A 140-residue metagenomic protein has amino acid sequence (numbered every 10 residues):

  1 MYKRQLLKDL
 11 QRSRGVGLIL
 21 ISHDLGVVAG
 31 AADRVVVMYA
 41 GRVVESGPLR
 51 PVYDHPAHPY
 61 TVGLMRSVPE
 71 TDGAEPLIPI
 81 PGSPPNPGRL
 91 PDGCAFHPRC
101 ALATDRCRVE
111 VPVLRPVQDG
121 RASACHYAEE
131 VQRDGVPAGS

Functional and structural regions predicted by a protein language model:
M1-Q5, P137-S140: Polar low-complexity intrinsically disordered regions
K3-P76: P-loop NTP-binding/switch modules centered on Walker-like glycine-rich loops
S46-S140: Short catalytic/signature loops enriched in Gly
